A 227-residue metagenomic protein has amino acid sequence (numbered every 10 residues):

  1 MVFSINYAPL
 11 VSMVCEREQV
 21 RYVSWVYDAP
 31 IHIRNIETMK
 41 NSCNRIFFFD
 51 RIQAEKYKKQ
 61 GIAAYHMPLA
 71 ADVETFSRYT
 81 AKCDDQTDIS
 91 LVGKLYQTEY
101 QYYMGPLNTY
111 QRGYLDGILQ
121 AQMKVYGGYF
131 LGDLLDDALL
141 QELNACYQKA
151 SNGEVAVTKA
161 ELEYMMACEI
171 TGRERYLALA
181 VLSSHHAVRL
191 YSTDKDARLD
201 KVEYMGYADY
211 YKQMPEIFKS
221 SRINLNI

Functional and structural regions predicted by a protein language model:
M1-Q60, V73-R78, Y204-S220, N224: Extended catalytic core of nucleotide-activated donor transferases of GT-like folds
I62-A63, P68-I227: Nucleotide-sugar donor-binding catalytic core of glycosyltransferases
